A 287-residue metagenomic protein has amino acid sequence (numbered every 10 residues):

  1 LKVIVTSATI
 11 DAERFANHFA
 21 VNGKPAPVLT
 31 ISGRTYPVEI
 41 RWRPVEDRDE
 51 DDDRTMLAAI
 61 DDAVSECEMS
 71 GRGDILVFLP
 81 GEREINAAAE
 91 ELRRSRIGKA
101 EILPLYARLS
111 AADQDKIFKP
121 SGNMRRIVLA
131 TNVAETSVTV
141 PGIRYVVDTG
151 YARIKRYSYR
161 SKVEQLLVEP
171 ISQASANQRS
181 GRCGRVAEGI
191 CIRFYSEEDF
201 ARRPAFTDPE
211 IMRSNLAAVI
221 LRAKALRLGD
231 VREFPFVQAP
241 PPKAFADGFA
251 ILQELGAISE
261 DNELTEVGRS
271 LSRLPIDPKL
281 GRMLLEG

Functional and structural regions predicted by a protein language model:
L1-M283: P-loop NTPase motor module signature
